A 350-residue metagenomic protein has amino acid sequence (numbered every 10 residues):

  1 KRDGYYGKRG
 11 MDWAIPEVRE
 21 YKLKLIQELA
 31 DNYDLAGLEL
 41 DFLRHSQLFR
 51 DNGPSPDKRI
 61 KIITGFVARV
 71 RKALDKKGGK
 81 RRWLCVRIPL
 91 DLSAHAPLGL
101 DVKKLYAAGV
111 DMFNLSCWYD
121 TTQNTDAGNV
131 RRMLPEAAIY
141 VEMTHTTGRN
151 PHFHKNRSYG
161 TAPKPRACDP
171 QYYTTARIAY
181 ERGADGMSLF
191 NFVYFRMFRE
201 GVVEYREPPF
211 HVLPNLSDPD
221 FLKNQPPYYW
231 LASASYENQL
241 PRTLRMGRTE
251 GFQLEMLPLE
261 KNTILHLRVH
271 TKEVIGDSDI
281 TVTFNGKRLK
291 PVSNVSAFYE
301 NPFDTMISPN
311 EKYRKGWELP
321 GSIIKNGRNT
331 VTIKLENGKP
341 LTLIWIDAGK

Functional and structural regions predicted by a protein language model:
K1-E28, P151-T174: Active-site-adjacent "subsite" loops/lids of carbohydrate-active enzymes
K1-W13, R44-K61, L216-N224: Aromatic- and acidic-residue-enriched carbohydrate-binding clefts of CAZyme catalytic domains
G7, D12, K22-G53, S188: Active-site groove signature of glycoside hydrolases
E39-L43, K61-A96, A138-G148: Aromatic-lined carbohydrate-recognition surfaces of secreted/lumenal glycan-active proteins
W83-D126, N150-K155: Substrate-binding cleft/loops of secretory-pathway carbohydrate-active enzymes
V110-T122, G160-P227: Substrate-binding cleft of secreted/luminal carbohydrate-active enzymes
P258-H266: Extended extracellular/luminal ectodomain segments enriched in beta-structured repeat modules
K272-K350: Beta-strand-rich ligand-recognition modules
